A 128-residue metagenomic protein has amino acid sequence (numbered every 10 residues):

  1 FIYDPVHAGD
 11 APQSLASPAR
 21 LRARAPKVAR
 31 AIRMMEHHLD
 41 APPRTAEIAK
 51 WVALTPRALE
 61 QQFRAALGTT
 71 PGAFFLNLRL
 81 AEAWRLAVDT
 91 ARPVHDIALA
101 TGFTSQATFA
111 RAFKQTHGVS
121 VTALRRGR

Functional and structural regions predicted by a protein language model:
F1-H37, A41, A46-V52, A65-T70: Short, Lys/Arg-enriched, Trp-marked, Pro/Gly-tolerant hinge/linker segments that flank
P18-A23, I97-T101, T122-L124: Short alpha-helical linear motifs
R33, P42-E47, L54, Q61-Q106 (+1 more regions): Terminal helix-turn-helix DNA-binding modules in bacterial transcription factors
T69-P71, G118-V121: Short, solvent-exposed alpha-helical "recognition" segments
K114: Pyridoxal 5′-phosphate
